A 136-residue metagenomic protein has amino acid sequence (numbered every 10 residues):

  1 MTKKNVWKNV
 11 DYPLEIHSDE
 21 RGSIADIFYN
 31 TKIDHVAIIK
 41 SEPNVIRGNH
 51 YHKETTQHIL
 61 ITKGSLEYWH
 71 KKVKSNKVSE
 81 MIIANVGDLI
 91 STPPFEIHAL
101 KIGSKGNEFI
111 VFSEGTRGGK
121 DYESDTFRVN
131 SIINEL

Functional and structural regions predicted by a protein language model:
M1-I33: A short, N-terminal "cap"/entry segment at the start of jelly-roll beta-barrel domains of the cupin/DSBH fold
V6-Y12, A99-L136: Double-stranded beta-helix
H17, A37-T55: Conserved short histidine dyad/triad with adjacent acidic residue
I24, N49, Y68-W69, T92 (+2 more regions): Short beta-strand His + acidic residue motifs that chelate non-heme Fe in jelly-roll/DSBH and cupin folds
K40-V45, W69-H70, V78, F112: Extended, hydrophobic alpha-helical segments
H50, T56-I61, I82, L89-I90 (+1 more regions): His/acidic/aromatic-lined binding-pocket segments of jelly-roll/cupin-type domains and related regulatory beta-sandwich
E54-E67, K71-K72: Glycine- and acidic-residue-biased ligand/ion/polar-headgroup-sensing regions
V73-P94: Short acidic-glycine-tyrosine-enriched beta hairpin
